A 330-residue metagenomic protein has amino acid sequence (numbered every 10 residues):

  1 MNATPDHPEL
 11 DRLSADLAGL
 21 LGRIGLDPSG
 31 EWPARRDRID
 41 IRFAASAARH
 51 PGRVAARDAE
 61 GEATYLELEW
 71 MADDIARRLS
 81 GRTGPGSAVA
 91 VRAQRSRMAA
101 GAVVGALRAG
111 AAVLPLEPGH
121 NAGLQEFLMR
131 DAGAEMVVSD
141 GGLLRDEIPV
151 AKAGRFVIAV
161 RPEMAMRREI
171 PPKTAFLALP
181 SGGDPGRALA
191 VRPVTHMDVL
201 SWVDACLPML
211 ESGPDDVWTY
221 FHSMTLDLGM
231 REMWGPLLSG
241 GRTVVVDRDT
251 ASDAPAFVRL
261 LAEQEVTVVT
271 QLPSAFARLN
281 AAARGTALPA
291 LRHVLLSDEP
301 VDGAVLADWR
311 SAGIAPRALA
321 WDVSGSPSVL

Functional and structural regions predicted by a protein language model:
M1-M197, L210-E211, G240: Carrier-protein-dependent adenylate-forming modules in NRPS/ANL systems
S46, V89, R95, L128 (+11 more regions): Generic structural signal for small/hydrophobic residues in well-ordered secondary structure, especially within
S87, E135, D216, T267 (+1 more regions): Conserved acidic residues
A93-R97, A111-F127, G141-L144, G241-Q264 (+2 more regions): ATP-dependent adenylate-forming carboxylate-activation enzymes
P118, L179-G182, H196, M209 (+6 more regions): Conserved donor-binding loops in enzymes that form glycosidic bonds
A190-T219, L226-V268: Conserved AMP-binding/adenylation subdomain of ANL enzymes
L238-G241, V266-T270, N280-L330: Gly/Ser/Thr-rich phosphate-binding loop
